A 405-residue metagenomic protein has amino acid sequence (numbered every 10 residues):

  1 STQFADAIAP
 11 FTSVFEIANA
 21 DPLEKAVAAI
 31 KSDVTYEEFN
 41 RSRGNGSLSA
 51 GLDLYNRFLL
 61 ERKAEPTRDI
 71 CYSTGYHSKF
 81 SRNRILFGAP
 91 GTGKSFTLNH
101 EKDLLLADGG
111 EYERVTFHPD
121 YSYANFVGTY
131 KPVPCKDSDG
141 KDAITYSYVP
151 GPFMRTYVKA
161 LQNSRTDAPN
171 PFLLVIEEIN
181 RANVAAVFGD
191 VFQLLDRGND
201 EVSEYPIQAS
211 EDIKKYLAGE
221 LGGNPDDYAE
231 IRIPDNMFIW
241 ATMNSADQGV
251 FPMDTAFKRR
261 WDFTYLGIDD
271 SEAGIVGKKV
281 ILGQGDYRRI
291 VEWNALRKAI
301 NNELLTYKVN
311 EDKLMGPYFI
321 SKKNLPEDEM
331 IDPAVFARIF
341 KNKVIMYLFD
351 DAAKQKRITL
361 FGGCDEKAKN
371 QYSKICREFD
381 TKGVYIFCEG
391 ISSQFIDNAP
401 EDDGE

Functional and structural regions predicted by a protein language model:
S1-L60: Non-catalytic DNA-binding core/recognition domains of DNA-processing enzymes
E61-E405: C-terminal regulatory/interaction module of P-loop NTP-utilizing enzymes
